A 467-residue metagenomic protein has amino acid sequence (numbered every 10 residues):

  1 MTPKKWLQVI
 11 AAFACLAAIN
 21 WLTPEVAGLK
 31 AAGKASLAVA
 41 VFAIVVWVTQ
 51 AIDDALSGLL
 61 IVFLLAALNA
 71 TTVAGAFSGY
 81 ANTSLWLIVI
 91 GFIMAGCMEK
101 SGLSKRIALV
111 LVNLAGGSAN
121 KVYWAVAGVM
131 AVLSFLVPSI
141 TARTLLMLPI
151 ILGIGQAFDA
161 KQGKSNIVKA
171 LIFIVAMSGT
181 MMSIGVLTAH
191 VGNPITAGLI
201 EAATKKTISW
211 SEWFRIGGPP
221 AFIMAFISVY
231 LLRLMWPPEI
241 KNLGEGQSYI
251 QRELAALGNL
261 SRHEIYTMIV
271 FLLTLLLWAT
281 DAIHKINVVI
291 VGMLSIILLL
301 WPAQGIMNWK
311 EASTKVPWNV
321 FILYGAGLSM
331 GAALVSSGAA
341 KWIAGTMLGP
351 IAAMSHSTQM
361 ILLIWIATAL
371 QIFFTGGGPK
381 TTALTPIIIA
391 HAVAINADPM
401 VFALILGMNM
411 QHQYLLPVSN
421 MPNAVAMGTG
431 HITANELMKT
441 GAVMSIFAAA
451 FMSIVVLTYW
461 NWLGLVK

Functional and structural regions predicted by a protein language model:
M1-L22, I140-R143, F158-T196, I200-G258 (+1 more regions): Juxtamembrane and boundary regions of transmembrane helices in multi-pass small-molecule transporters and channels
T2-A12, A31-S36, T49-G58, F77-F92 (+7 more regions): Helical membrane-embedded segments and adjacent short helical loop/helix-boundary regions of multi-pass membrane
I10-A14, A18, V41-I44, F63 (+14 more regions): Generic alpha-helical transmembrane segments of integral inner-membrane proteins, especially permease/transport modules
E25, F42, A55-S165, N319-V320 (+1 more regions): Membrane-embedded alpha-helical segments and adjacent helix-loop junctions characteristic of multi-pass solute
V26-A32, V41-L59, A76, Y230-P237 (+2 more regions): Flexible hinge motifs at transmembrane-helix junctions and intramembrane kinks/re-entrant loops in multi-pass membrane
G28-A38, N82-I93, R143, N287-I296 (+2 more regions): Structural signature of hydrophobic alpha-helical transmembrane segments
I44-D53, M130-S139, M177-L187, L277-I283 (+2 more regions): Transmembrane alpha-helix interface/packing and boundary motifs in multi-pass membrane proteins, characterized by
D159-A160, G218, L323-A326, M330 (+3 more regions): C-terminal transmembrane helix pair
